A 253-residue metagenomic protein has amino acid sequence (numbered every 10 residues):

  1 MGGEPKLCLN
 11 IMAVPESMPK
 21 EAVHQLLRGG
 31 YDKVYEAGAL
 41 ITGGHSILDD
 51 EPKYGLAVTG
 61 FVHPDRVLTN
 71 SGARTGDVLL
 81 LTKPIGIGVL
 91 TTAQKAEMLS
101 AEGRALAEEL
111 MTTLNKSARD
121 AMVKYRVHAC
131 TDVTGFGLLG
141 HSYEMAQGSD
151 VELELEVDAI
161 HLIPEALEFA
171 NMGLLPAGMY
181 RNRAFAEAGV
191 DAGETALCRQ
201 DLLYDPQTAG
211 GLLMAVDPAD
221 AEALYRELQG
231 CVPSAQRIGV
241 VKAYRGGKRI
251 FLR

Functional and structural regions predicted by a protein language model:
M1-R253: Helix-biased detector of long, well-ordered alpha-helical tracts
